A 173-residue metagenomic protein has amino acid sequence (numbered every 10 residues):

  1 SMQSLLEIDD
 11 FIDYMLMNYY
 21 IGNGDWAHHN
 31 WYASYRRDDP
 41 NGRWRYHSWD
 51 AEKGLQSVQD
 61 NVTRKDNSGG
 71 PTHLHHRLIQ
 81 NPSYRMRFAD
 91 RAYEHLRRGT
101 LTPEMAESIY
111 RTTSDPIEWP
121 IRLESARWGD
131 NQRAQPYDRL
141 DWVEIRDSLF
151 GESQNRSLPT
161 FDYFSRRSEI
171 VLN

Functional and structural regions predicted by a protein language model:
S1-H29, S34-N173: Middle-to-C-terminal accessory/interaction subdomains
